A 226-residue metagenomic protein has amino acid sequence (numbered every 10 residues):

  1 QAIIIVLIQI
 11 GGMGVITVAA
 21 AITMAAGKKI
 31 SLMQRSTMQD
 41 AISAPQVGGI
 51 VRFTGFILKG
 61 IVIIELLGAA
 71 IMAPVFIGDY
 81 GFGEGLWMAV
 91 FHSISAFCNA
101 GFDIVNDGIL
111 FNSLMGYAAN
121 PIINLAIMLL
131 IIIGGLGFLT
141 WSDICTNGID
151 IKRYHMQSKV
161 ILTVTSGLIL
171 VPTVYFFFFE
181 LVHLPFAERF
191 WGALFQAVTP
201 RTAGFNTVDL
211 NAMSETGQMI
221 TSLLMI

Functional and structural regions predicted by a protein language model:
Q1-I226: Membrane-proximal intracellular helices of multi-pass ion channels
